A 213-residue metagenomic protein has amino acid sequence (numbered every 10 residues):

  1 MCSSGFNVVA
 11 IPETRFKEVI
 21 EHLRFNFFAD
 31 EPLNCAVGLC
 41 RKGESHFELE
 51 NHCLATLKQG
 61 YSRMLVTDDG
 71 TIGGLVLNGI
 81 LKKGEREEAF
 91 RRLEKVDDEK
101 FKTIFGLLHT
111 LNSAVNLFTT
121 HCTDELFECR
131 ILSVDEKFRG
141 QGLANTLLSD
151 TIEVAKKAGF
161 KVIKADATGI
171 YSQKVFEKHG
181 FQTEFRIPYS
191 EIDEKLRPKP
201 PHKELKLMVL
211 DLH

Functional and structural regions predicted by a protein language model:
F6-E21, L33: A short beta-loop-alpha structural element at the N-terminal edge of CoA-dependent acyl/N-acetyltransferase catalytic
D30-L49: Conserved GNAT-fold acetyl-CoA-binding loop/helix
E48-M64, G74, L81-R86, D124: A short helix-loop-beta-strand connector motif used in the catalytic cores of GNAT acetyltransferases and, in some
T71-I131, F185-P201: Conserved acyl-donor/pantetheine-binding loop and adjacent beta-alpha core of acyl/acetyltransferases and related
T103, T120-D124, D135-T146, Q173: Conserved glycine-rich acetyl-CoA-binding loop
V115-T123, T146-V162: Conserved acyl-CoA
F127, A155-T168, K178: Conserved GNAT acetyl-CoA-binding A-motif
E128-V134, G140-E153, K178: Conserved acetyl-CoA-binding loop-helix of GNAT-fold acetyltransferases
